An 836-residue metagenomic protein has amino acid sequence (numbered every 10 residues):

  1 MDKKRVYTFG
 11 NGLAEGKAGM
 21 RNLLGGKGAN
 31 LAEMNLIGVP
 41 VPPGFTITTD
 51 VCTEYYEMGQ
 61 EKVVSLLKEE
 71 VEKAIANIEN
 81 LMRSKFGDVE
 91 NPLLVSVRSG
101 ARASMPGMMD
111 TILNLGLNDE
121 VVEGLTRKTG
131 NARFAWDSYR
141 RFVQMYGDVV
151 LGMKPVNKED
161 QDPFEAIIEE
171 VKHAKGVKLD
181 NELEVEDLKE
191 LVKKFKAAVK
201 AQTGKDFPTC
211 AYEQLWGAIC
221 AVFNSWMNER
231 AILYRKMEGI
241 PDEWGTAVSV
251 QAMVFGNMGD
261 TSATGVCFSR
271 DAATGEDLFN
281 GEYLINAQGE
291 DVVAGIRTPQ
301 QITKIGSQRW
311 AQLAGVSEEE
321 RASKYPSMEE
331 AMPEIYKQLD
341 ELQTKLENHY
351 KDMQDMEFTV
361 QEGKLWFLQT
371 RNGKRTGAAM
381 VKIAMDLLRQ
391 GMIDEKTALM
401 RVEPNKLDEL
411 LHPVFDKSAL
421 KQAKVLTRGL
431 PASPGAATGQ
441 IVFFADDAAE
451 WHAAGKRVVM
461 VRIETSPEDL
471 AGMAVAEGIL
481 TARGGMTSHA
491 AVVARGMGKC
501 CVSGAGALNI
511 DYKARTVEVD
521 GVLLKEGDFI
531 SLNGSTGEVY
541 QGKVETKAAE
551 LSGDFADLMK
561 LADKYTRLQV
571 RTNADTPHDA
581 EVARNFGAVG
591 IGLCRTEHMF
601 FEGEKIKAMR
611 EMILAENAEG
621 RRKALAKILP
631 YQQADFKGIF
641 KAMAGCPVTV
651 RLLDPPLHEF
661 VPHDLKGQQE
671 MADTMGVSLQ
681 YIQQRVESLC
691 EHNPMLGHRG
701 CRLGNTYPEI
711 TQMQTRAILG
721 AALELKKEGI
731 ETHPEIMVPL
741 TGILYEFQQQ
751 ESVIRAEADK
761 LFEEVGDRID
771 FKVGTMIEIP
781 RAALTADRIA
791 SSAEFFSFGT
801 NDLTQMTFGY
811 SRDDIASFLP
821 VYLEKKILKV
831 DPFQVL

Functional and structural regions predicted by a protein language model:
M1-A423, P431, E450, K456-V459 (+11 more regions): Nucleotide/phosphate-binding sheet-loop regions of phosphoryl- and nucleotidyl-transfer enzymes
V41-P43, I479-T481, C500-G504, I591-C594 (+1 more regions): Short hydrophobic alpha-helical runs that function as membrane-insertion/retention elements
Q251, V461, G504, R571-N573 (+5 more regions): A cross-family glycoside hydrolase active-site/sugar-binding cleft signature
G391, Y540-L558: Short, compositionally biased
A432, A437-G527, T536, M599 (+7 more regions): Conserved structured catalytic cores and adjacent interaction surfaces of nucleotide-binding/hydrolyzing enzymes
G534-A548, D813, V830, Q834-V835: Metal-dependent DNA phosphodiester-chemistry modules and their immediately adjacent helices/loops in DNA-processing
G553-A556, K560-L568, T572-L593: Long, low-complexity intrinsically disordered regions
N617-F636, F640-L836: Domain-level signal for soluble alpha/beta catalytic cores
